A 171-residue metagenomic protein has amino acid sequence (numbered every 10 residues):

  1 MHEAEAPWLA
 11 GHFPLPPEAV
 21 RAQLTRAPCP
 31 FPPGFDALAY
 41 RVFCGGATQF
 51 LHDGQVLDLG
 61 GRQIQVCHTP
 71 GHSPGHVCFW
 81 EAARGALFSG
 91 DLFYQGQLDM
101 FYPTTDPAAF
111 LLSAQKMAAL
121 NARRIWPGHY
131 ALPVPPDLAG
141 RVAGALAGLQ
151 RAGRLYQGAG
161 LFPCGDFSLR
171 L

Functional and structural regions predicted by a protein language model:
M1-V56, G144-R151, L155: Active-site HxH/HxHxD metal-binding segment of metal-dependent hydrolases
P7-W8, P28-G34, L98-M100, F110 (+2 more regions): Short C-terminal domain-edge/linker segments immediately following a structured domain
Q63-L149: Metallo-beta-lactamase
L155-L171: C-terminal regulatory/interaction regions
